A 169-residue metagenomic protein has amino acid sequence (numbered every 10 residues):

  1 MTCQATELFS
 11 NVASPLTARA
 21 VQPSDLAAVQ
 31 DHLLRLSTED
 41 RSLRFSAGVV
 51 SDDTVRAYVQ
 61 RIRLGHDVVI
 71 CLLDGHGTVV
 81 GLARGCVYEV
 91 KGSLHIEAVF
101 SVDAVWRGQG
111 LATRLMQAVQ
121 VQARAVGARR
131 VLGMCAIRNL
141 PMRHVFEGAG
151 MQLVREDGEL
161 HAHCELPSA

Functional and structural regions predicted by a protein language model:
M1-A13: Short acidic N-proximal helix/loop "leader" segments that mark the beginning of a domain or an inter-domain linker
L16-D31: A short beta-loop-alpha structural element at the N-terminal edge of CoA-dependent acyl/N-acetyltransferase catalytic
H32-S46: Helix-loop element at the rim of GNAT/NAT acetyltransferase active sites that forms part of the acceptor-substrate
S46-S93, D103: Acetyl-CoA-dependent GNAT
L73, E97-G108, C135-A136: A short, internal acetyl-CoA/4′-phosphopantetheine-binding micro-motif in the GNAT/acyltransferase core
T113, Q117, A125, R129 (+1 more regions): Conserved active-site alpha-helix within GNAT-family acetyltransferase domains
E156-A169: C-terminal "cap" of GNAT-fold acetyltransferases
